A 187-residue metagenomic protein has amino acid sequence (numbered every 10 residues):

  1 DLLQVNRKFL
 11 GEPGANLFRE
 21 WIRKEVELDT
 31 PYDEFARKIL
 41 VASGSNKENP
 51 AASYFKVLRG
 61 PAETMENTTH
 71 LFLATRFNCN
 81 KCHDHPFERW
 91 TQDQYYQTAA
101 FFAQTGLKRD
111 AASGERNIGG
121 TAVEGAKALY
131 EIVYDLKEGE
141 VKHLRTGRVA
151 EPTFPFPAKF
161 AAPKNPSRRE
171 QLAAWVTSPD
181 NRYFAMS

Functional and structural regions predicted by a protein language model:
D1-A158, R168-A173, P179-S187: Short, structured secondary-structure elements that scaffold catalytic or ligand/cofactor-binding regions
N165: Glycine- and hydrophobic-rich flexible loops that cap the catalytic core of alpha/beta enzyme folds
